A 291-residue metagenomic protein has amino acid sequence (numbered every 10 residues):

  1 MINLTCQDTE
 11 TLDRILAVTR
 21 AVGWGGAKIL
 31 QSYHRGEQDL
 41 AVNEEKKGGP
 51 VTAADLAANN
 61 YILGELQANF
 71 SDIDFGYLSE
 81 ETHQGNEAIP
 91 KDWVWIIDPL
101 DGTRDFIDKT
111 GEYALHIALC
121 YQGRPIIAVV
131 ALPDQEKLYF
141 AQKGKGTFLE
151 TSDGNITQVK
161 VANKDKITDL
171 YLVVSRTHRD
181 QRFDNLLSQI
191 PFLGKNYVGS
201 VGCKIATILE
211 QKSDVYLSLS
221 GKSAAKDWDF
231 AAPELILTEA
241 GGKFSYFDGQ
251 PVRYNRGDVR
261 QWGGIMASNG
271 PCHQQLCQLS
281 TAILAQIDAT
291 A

Functional and structural regions predicted by a protein language model:
M1-L100, S188, C272, A285-A291: N-terminal subdomain of lithium-sensitive/metallo-dependent phosphomonoesterases centered on the IMPase/IPPase/PAP
I29-L30, D55, L66, T103 (+6 more regions): Residue-level signal for inorganic ion chemistry
L56, E81, P99-G102, F106 (+3 more regions): Generic detector of well-ordered alpha-helical packing
Y77-E80, D153-N155, G249-Q250: Short gly/ser/thr-rich secondary-structure transition/capping motifs
E80, A131, L219: Conserved residues at the C-terminal ends of beta-strands
I89-S152: DPxDG-like acidic metal-binding loop motif
G146-L149, D153-I156, P271-L276: Short helix-loop capping/hinge motifs at secondary-structure junctions, enriched in acidic/polar residues
K160-A291: An extended, acidic
